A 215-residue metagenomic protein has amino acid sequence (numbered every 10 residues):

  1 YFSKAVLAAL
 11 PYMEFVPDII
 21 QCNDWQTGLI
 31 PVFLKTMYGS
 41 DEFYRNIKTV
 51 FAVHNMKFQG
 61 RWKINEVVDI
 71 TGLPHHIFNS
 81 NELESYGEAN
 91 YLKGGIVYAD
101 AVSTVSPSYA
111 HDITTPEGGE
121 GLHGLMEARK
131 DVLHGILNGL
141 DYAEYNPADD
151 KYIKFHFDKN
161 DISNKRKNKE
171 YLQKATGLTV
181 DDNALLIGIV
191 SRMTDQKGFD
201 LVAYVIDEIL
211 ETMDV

Functional and structural regions predicted by a protein language model:
Y1-V215: Catalytic cores of nucleotide-sugar-dependent glycosyltransferases that transfer UDP/GDP/TDP-activated
